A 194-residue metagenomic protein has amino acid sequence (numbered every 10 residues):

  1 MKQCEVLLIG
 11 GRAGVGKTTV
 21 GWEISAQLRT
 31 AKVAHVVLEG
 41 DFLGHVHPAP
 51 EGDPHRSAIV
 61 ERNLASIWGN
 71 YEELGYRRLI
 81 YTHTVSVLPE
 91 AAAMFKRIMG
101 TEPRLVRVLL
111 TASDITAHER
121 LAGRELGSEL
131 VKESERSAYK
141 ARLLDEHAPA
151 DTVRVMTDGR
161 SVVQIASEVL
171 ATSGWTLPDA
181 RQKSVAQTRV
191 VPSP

Functional and structural regions predicted by a protein language model:
M1-C4: Phosphate-binding P-loop
I9: Hydrophobic anchor at the beta1->P-loop junction of P-loop NTPases
A13: The conserved Walker
K17: Conserved lysine of the Walker
W22-S66: Conserved substrate/cofactor phosphate-moiety recognition/catalytic segment in nucleotide-dependent phosphotransferases
I59-E102: Glycine-rich phosphate-binding loop used to anchor ATP phosphates in small-molecule kinases, encompassing both
T101-A122: Conserved phosphate-donor/acceptor-positioning beta-strand/loop module used by diverse small-molecule
L126-E168, W175-P194: Small-molecule kinase domains that catalyze NTP-dependent phosphoryl transfer to phosphate-bearing small molecules
